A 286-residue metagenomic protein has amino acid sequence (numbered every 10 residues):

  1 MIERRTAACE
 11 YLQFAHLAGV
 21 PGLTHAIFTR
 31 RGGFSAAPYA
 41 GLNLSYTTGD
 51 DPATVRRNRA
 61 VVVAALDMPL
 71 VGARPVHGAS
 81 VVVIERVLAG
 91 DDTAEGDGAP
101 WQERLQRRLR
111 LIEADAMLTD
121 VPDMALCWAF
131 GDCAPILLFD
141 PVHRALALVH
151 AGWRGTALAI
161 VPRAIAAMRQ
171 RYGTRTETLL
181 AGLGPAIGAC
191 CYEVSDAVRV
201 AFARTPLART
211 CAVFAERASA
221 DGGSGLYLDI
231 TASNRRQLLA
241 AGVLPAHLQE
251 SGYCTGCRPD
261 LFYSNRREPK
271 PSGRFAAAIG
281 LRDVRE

Functional and structural regions predicted by a protein language model:
M1-E286: Active-site microenvironment for binding and transforming phosphate-containing groups
